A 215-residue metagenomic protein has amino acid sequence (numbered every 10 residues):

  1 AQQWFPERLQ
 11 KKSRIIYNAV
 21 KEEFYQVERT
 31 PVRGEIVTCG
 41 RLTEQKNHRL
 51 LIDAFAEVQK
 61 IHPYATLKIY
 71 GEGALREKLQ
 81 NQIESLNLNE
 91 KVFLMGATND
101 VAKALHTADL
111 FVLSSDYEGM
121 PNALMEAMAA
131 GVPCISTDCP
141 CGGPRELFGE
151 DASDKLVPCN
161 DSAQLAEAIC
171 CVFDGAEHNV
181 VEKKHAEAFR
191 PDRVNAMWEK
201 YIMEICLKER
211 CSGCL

Functional and structural regions predicted by a protein language model:
A1-Y25, T38: Donor nucleotide-sugar binding/catalytic pocket of nucleotide-sugar-dependent glycosyltransferases
G34-E57, A74-Q80: A conserved mid-protein helix/loop that constitutes part of the nucleotide-sugar donor-binding site
I36, L51-F55, L67, L165 (+1 more regions): A structural motif in glycosyltransferase catalytic domains
Q80-G96: Nucleotide-activated donor-binding/catalytic signature segment of Leloir-type glycosyltransferases, i.e., the conserved
A97, D116: Aromatic "clamp/platform" in nucleotide-sugar-dependent glycosyltransferases that forms part of the donor/acceptor
P133-D138: Short hydrophobic beta-strand element within catalytic cores of glycosyltransferases and related nucleotide-activated
C139, G149-S162, C170-A176: Conserved acidic donor-binding segment of nucleotide-sugar-dependent glycosyltransferases
A176-L207: A charged, aromatic-enriched C-terminal amphipathic alpha-helix characteristic of glycosyltransferases across folds
